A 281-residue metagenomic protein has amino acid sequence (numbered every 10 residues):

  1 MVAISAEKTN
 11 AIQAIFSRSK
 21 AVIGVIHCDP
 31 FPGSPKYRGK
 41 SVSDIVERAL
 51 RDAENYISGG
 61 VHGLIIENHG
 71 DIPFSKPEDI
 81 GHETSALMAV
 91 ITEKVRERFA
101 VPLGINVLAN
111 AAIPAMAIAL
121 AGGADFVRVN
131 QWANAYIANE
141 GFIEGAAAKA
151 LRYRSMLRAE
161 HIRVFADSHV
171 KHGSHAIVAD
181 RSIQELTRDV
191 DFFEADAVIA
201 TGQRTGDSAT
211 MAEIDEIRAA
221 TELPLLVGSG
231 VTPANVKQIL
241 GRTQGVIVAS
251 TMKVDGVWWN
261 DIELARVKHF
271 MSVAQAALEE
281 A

Functional and structural regions predicted by a protein language model:
M1-V2, D125: N-terminal presequences and immediately downstream first alpha-helices
V2-S5, F74: Glycan-processing catalytic domains of CAZymes
S5-I26: N-terminal basic/disordered segments at the start of proteins
I23, C28-E78, E83-P102, N110-L223 (+4 more regions): Alpha/beta enzyme core
